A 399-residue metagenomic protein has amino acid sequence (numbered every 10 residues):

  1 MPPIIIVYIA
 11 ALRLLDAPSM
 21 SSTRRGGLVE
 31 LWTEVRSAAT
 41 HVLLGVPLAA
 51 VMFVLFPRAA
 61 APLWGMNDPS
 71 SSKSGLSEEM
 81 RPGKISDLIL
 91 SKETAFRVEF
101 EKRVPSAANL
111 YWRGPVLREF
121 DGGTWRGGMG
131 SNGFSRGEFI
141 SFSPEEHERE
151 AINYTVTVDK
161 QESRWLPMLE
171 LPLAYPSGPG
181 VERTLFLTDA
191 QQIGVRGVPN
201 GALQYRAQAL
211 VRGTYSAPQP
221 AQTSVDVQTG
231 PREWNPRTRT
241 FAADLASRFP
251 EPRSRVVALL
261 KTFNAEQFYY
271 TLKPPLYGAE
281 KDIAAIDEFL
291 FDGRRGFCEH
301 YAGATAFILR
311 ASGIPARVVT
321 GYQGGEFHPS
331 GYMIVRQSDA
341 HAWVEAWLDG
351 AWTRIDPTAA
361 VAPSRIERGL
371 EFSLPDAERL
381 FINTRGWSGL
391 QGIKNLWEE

Functional and structural regions predicted by a protein language model:
M1-E399: Helix-boundary/low-complexity linker signature
